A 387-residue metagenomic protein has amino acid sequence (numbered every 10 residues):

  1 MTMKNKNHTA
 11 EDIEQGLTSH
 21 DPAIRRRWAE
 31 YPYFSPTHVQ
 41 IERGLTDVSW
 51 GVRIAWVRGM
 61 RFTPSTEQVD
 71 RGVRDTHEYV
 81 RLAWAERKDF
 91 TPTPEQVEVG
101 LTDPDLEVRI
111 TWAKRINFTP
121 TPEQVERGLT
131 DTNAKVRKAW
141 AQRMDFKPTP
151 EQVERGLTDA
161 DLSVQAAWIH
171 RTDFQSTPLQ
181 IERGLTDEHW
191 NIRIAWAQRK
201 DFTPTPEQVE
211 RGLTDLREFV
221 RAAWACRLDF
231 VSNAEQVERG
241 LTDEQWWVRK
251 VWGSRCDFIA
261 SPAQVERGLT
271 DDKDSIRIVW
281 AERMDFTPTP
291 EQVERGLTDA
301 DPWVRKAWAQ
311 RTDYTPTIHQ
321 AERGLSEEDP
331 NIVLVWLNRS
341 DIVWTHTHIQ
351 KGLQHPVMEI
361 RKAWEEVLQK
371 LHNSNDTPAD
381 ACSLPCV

Functional and structural regions predicted by a protein language model:
T2-V387: Alpha-helical scaffold segments
